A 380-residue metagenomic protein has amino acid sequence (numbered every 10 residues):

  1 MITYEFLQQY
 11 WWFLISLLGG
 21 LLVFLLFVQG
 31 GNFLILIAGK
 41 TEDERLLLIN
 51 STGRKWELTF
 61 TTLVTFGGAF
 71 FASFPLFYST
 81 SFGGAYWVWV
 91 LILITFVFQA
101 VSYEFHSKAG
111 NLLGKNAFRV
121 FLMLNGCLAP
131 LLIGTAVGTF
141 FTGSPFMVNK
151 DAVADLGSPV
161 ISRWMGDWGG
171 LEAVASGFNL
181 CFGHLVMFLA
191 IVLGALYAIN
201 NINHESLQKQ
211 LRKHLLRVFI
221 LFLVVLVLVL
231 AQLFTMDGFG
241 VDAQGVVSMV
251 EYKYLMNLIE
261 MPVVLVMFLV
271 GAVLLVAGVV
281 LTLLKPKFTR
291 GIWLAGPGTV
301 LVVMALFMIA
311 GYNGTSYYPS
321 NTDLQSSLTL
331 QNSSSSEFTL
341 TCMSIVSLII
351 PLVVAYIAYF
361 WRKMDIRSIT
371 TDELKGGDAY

Functional and structural regions predicted by a protein language model:
M1-F60, V64-G67: N-terminal signal-anchor module of multipass membrane proteins
Q9-V23, G83-F96, M123, C127 (+2 more regions): Alpha-helical transmembrane segments
L25-F33, G53, T61-A109, N125-A152 (+2 more regions): Transmembrane-helix bundle segments that line or gate the permeation/cavity pathway in multi-pass membrane proteins
G31-R45, P75-Y78, A100-F121, N200-L211 (+2 more regions): Membrane-interfacial helix termini and the short, flexible loops that connect transmembrane helices in multi-pass
E44-V64, W89, K115-A129, K209-I220 (+3 more regions): Juxtamembrane helix-loop boundaries in multi-pass membrane proteins
A109-F288, A305: Long, contiguous internal "core" modules enriched in hydrophobic/ aromatic residues
S248-K253, Y318-T339: Short, membrane-exposed interhelical loops at transmembrane-helix boundaries
W293-L301: Central hydrophobic cores of alpha-helical transmembrane segments in multi-pass integral membrane proteins
